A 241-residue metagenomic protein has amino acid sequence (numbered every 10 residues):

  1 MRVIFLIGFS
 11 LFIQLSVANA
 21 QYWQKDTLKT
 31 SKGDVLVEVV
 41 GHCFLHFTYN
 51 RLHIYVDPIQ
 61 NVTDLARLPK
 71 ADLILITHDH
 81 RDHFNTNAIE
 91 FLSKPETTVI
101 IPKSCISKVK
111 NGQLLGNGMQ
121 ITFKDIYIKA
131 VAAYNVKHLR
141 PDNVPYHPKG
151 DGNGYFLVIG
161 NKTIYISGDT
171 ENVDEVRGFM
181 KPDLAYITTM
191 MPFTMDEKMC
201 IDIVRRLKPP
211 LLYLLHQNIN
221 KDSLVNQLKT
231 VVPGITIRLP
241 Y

Functional and structural regions predicted by a protein language model:
M1-Q21: Bacterial Sec-dependent N-terminal signal peptides
Q21-P69, N111-M180, Y241: Core dinuclear metal-dependent hydrolase active-site scaffold
D34-L36, S93-T98, K162-I164, P210-L212: Short active-site oxyanion
H53-D57, L75, I100-I101, Y165-S167 (+2 more regions): Structural recognition of the beta-strand scaffold that forms the well-ordered cores of secreted hydrolase catalytic
Q60-C105, M180-Y186: Active-site metal-binding motif and surrounding structural segment of the metallo-beta-lactamase
V62-D64, H80-F84, I106-K108, M119-T122 (+4 more regions): Active-site environment of divalent metal-dependent phosphoester hydrolases
N111-K124, K149, I201, R205-Y241: Binuclear metal-ion centers of metallo-dependent hydrolases, dominated by the metallo-beta-lactamase
F156-L207, L214, I219: Metallo-beta-lactamase
